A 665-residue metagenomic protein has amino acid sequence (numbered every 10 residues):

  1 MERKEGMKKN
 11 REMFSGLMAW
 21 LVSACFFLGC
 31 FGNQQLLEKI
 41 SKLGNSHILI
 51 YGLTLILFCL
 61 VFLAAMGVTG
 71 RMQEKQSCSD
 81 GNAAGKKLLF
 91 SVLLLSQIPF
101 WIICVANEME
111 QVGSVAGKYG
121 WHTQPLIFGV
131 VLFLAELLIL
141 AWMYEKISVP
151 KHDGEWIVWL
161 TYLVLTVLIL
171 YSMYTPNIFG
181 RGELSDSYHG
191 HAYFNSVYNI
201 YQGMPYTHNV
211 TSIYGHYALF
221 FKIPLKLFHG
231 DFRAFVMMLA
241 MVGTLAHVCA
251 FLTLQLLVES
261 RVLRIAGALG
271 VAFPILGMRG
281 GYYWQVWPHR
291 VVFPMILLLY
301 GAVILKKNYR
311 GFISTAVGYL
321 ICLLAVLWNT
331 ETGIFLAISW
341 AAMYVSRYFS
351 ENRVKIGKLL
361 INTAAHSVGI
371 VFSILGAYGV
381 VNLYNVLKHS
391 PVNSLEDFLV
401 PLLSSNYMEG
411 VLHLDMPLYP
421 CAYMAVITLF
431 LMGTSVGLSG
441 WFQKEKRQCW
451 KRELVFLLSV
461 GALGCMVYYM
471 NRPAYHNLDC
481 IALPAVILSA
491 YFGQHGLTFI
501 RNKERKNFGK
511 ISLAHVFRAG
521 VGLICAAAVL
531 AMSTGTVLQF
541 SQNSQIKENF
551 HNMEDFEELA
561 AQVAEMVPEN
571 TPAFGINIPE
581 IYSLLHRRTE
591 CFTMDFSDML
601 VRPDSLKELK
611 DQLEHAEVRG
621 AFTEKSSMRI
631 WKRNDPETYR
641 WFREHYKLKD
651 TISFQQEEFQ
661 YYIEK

Functional and structural regions predicted by a protein language model:
W20-C59, L170-A218, K226-V242, I275 (+3 more regions): Transmembrane catalytic cores of multi-pass membrane glycosyltransferases and polysaccharide-assembly enzymes
S46-I56, V115-L134, R264-I304, W328: Membrane-interface micro-motifs in multi-pass membrane enzymes
G120-L132, F335, M470-L513: Hydrophobic/aromatic-rich transmembrane helices and adjacent perimembrane loops
V210-S212, N549-L600, L609-I630, F654-Q656: Short periplasmic/luminal acceptor-recognition loop of GT-C membrane glycosyltransferases, typified by
M237-R261, I265: Transmembrane-helix motifs of polytopic, lipid-linked glycan transferases
T315-T332, L336-A341, G461-Y468: Membrane-interface alpha helices of multi-pass inner-membrane proteins
F508-V563, P579-E580, T623, S627-E637: Membrane-proximal, lumen/periplasm-facing interface regions of secretory-pathway glyco- and lipid-modifying enzymes
G620-K665: Aromatic/acidic, Gly/Pro-rich catalytic loop(s) in extracytoplasmic/lumenal soluble domains of multi-pass membrane
